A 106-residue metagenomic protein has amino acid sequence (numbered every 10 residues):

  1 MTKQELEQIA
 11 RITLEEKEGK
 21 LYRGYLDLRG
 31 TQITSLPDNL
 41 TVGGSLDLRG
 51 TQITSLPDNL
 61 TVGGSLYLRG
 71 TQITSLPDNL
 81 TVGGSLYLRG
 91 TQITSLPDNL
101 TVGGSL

Functional and structural regions predicted by a protein language model:
M1-T13: Extreme N-terminal leader/activation tails
R11-L106: A detector of tandem-repeat and repeat-rich interaction/domain scaffolds
